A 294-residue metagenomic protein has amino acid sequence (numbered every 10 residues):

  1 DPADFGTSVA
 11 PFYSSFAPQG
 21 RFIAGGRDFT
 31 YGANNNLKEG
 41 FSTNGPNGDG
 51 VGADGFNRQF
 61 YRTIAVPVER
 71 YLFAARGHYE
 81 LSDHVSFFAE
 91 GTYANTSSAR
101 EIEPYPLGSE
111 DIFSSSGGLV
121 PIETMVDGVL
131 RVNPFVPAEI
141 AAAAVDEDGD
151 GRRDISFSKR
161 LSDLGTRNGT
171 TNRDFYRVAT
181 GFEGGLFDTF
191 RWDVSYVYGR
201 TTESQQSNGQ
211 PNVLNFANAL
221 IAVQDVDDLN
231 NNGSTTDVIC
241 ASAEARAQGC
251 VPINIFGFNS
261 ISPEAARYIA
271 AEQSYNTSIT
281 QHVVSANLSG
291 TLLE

Functional and structural regions predicted by a protein language model:
D1-T180, G185-Y275: Surface-exposed beta-strand-turn/loop segments characteristic of Gram-negative outer-membrane beta-barrels
S274, Q281-E294: Non-catalytic terminal/interface segments that mediate subunit docking, oligomerization, and allosteric communication
